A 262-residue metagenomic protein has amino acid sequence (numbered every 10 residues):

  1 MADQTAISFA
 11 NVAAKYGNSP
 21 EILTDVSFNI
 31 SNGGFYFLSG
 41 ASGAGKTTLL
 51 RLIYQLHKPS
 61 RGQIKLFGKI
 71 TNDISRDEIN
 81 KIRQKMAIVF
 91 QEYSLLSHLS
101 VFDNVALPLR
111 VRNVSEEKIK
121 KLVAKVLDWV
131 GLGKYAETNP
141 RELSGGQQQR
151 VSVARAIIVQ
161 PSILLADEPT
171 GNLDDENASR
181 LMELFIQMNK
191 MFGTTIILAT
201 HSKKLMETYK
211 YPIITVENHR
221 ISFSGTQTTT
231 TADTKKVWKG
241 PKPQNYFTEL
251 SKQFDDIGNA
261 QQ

Functional and structural regions predicted by a protein language model:
A2-A6, A14-D25, S75: A short, flexible loop at the N-terminus of ABC-type nucleotide-binding domains that lies
Y54: Helix-to-loop junction immediately C-terminal to a conserved catalytic motif
G62-N72: Conserved ABC transporter NBD signature motif
L99-A106: Short coil-to-helix segment of the ABC ATPase nucleotide-binding domain corresponding to the Q-loop/switch region
T138-R141, V159, F192: Conserved signature/switch motifs of ABC ATPase nucleotide-binding domains
N139-L143, Q147-Q149: Conserved ABC ATPase signature
L164-D167: Catalytic Walker B motif of ABC-type/P-loop ATPase nucleotide-binding domains
